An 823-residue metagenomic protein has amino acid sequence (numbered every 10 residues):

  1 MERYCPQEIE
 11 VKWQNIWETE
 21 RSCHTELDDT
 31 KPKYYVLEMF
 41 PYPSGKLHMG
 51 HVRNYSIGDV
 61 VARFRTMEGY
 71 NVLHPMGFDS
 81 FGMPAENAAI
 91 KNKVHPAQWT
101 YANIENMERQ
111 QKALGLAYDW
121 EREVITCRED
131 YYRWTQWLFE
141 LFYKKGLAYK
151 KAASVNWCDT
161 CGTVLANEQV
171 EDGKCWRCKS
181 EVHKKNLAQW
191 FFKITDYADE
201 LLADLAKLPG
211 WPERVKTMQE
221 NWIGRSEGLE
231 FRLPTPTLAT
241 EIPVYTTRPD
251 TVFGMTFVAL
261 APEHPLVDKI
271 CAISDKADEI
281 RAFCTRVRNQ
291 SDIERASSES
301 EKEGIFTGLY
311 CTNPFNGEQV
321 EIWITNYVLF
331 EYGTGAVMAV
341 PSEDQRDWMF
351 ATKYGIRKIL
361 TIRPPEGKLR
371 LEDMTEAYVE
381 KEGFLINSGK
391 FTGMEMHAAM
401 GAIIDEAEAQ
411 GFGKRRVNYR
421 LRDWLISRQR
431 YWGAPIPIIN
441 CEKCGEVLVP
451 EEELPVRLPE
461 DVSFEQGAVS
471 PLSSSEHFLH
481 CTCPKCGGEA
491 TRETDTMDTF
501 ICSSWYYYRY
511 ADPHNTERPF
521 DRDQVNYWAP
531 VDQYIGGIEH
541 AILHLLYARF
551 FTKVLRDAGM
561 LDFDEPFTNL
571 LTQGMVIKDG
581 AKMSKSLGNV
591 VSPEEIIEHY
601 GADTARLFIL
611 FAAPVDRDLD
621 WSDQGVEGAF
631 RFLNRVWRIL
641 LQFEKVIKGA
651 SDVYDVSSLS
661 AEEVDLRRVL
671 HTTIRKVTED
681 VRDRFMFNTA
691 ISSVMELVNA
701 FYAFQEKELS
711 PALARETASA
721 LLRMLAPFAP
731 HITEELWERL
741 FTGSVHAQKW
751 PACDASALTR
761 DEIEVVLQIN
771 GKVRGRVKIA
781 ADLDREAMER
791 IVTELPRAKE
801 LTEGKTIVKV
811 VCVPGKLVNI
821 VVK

Functional and structural regions predicted by a protein language model:
M1-L37, T66-P75, W99-N106, G210 (+2 more regions): Conserved oxyanion/phosphate-binding beta-strand-loop segments in alpha/beta enzyme cores
R3, K12, I16-E20, K91-I242 (+6 more regions): Residue patterns forming the tRNA-binding/recognition surfaces of aminoacyl-tRNA synthetases and related DALR
Y4-Q14, T135-R363, G467-P471, T482 (+4 more regions): NTP-handling and nucleic-acid-processing catalytic cores
E26-P96, T100, E123-L138, T246-T247 (+2 more regions): N-terminal catalytic cores of NTP/NDP-binding nucleotidyl/phosphoryl-transfer enzymes
M39-L47, D119-V124, L329-V337, L385-G389 (+9 more regions): Glycine- and acidic
D79, K144-N156, G333, R415-C444 (+5 more regions): Helix-rich, typically C-terminal accessory recognition domains appended to large enzymatic cores
I242-H264, W424, R430-Y431, I436 (+3 more regions): Conserved phosphate/anionic-ligand binding catalytic regions in large, soluble enzymes, centered on
L309-F315, Q319-Y332, H480-V615: Alpha-helical recognition segments enriched in aromatics with Gly/Pro capping that present substrate-recognition
